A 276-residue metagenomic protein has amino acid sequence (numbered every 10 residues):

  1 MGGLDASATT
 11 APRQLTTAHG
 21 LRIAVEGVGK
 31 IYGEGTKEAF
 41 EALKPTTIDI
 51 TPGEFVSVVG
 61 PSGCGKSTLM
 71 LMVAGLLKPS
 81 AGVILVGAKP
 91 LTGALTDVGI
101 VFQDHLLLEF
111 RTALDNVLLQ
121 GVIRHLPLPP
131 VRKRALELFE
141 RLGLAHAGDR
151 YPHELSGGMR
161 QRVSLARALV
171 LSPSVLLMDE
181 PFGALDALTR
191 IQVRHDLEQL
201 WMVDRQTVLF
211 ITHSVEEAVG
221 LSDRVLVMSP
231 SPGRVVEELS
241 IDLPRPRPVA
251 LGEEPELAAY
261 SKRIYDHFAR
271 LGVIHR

Functional and structural regions predicted by a protein language model:
V59-P61: The feature captures the beta-strand-to-loop junction immediately N-terminal to the Walker
A74: Helix-to-loop junction immediately C-terminal to a conserved catalytic motif
G82-A94: Conserved ABC transporter NBD signature motif
R111-L119: Short coil-to-helix segment of the ABC ATPase nucleotide-binding domain corresponding to the Q-loop/switch region
L118, P129-H146, Q199: Conserved ABC ATPase "signature" region
R150-H153, L171: Conserved signature/switch motifs of ABC ATPase nucleotide-binding domains
L176-D179: Catalytic Walker B motif of ABC-type/P-loop ATPase nucleotide-binding domains
